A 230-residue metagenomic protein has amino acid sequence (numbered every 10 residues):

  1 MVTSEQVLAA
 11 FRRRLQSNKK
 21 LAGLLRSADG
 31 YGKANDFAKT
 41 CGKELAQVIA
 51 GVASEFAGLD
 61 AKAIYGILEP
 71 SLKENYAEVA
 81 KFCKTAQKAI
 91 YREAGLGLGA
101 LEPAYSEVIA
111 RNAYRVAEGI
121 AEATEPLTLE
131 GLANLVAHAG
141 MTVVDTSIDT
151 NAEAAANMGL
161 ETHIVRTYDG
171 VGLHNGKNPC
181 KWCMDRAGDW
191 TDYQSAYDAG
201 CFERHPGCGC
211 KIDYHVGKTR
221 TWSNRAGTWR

Functional and structural regions predicted by a protein language model:
M1-H205, D213-R230: Domain-core detector
